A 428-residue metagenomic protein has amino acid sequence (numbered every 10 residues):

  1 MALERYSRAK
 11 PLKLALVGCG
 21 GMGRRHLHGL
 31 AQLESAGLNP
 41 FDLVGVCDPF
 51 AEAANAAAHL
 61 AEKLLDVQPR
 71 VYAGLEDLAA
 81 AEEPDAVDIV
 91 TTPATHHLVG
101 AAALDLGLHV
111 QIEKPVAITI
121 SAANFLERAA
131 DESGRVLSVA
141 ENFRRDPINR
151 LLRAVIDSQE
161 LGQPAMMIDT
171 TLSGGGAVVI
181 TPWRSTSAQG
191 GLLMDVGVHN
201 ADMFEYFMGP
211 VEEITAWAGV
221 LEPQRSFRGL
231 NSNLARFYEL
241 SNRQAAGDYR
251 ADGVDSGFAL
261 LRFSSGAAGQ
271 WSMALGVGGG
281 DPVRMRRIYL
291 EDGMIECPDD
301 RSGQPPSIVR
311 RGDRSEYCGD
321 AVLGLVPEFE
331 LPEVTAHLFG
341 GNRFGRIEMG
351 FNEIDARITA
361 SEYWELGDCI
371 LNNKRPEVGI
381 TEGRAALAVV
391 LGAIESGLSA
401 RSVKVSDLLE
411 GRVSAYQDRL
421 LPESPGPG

Functional and structural regions predicted by a protein language model:
M1-L64: N-terminal Rossmann-like dinucleotide-binding module
A2-R5, P223-V254, F258, R262-F263 (+3 more regions): C-terminal glycine/acidic-rich active-site capping loop/insertion
A9, R135, G162-M166, S396-G428: C-terminal capping/lid region of NAD(P)-dependent oxidoreductase domains
G18, M22, F143-A251, A400: Predominantly a Rossmann-like dinucleotide-binding segment in NAD(P)-dependent oxidoreductases
A57-D66, F125-S133: Short, conserved SAM-binding/catalytic segment of Class I S-adenosyl-L-methionine-dependent methyltransferases
Q68-G74: Conserved SAM-binding strand-loop segment of SAM-dependent methyltransferases
A79-A81, A86, T92-R144, Q159: Beta-strand-loop-alpha-helix segment that lines the small-molecule cofactor/substrate pocket of alpha/beta enzymes
V198, S272-D281: Glycine-rich phosphate/pyrophosphate-binding beta-alpha loops
